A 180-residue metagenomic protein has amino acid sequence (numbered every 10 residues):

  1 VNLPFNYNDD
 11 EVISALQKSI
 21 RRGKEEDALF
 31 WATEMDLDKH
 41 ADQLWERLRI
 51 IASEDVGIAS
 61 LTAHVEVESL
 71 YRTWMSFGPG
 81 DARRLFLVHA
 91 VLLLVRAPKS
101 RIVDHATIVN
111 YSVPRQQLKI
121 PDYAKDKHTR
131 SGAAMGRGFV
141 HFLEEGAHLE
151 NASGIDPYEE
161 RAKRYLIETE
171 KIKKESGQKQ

Functional and structural regions predicted by a protein language model:
F5, E11-K24, L29-E34: Conserved helicase/translocase motor-coupling segment
D27-Q180: C-terminal alpha-helical interaction modules of replication/initiation AAA+ assemblies
